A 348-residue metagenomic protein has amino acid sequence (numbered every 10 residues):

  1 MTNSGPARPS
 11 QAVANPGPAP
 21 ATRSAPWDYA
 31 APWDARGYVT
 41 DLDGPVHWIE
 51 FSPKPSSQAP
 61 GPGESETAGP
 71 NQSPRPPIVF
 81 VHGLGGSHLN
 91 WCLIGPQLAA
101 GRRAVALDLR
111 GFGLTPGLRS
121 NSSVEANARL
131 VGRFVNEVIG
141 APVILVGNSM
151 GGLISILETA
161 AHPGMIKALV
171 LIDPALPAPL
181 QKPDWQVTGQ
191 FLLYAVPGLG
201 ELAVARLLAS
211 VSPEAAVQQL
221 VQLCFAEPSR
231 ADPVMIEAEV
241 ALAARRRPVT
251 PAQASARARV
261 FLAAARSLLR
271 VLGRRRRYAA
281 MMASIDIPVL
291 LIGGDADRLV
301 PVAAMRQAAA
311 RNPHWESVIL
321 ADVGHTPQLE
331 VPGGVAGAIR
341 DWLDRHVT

Functional and structural regions predicted by a protein language model:
F51-S56, E66-P116: Conserved HGGG/HGGXW glycine-rich cap/lid loop of the alpha/beta-hydrolase fold
A126-V143: Conserved acidic catalytic loop of the alpha/beta-hydrolase fold
G152-P163, L169: Short glycine-enriched nucleophile-adjacent loop and the immediately C-terminal alpha-helix near the catalytic center
L169-R206: Flexible "cap/lid" loop of the alpha/beta hydrolase fold
R206-S284: Conserved alpha/beta-hydrolase catalytic His-Asp/Glu region
L272, A296-V300: Acidic catalytic loop of the alpha/beta-hydrolase fold
I285, L291-G293: Short beta-strand/loop motif that positions the catalytic acidic residue of the alpha/beta-hydrolase fold
V323-P332: Catalytic histidine-centered segment of alpha/beta-hydrolase-like enzymes
